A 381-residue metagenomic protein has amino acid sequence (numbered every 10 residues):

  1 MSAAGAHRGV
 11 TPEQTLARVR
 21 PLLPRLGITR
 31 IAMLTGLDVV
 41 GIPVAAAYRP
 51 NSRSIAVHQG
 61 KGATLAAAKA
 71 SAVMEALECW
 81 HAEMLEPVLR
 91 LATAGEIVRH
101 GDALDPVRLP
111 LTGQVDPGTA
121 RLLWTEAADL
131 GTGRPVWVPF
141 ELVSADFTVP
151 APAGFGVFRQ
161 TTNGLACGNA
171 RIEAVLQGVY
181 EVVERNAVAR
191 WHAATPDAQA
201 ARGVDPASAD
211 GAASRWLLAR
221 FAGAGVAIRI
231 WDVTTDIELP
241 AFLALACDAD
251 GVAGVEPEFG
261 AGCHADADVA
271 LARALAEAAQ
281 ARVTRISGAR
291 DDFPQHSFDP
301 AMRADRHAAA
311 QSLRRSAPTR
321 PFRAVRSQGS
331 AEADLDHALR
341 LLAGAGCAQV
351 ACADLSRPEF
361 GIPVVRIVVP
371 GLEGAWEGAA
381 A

Functional and structural regions predicted by a protein language model:
M1-A381: Helix-biased "structured C-terminal domain" signature
